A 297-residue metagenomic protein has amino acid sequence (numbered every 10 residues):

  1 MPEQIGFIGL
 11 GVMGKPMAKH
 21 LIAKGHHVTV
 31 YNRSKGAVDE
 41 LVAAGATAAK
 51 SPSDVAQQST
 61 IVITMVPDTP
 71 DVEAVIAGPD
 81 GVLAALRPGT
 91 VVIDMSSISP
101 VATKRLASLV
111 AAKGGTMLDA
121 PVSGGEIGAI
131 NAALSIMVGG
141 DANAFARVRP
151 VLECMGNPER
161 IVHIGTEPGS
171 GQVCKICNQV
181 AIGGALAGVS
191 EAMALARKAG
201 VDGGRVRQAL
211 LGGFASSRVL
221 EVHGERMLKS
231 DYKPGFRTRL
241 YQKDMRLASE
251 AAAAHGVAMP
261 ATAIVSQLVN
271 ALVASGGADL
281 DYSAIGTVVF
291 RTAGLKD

Functional and structural regions predicted by a protein language model:
M1-T64, T90, M95, E126 (+1 more regions): NAD(P)+-binding Rossmann beta1-loop-alpha1 motif at the extreme N-terminus of oxidoreductases
I5, I98-Q179, G183: Rossmann-fold dinucleotide-binding core
P52-Q57, I61, T69-S135: Rossmann-like NAD(P)(H) cofactor-binding subdomain of soluble oxidoreductases
A132, I136-G139, G165-A199, A209-V222 (+1 more regions): Active-site-proximal catalytic alpha-helix in oxidoreductases
P168, Q172, A181, S216-A278: Interdomain hinge/lid region at the active-site interface of Rossmann-like NAD(P)-dependent oxidoreductases
D202-G212, A263-Q267: Beta-strand segments within the central parallel beta-sheet cores of soluble alpha/beta enzyme folds
N270, A274-D297: NAD(P)-dependent dehydrogenase/reductase Rossmann-like domain
